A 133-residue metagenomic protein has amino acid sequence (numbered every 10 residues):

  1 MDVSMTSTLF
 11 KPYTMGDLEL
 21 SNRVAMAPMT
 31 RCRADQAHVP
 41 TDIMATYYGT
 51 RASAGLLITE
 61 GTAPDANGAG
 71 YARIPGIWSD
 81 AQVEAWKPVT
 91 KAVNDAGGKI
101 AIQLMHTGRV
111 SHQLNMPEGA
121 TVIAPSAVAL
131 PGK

Functional and structural regions predicted by a protein language model:
M1-G16, V24, P28-T46: An N-cap/entry alpha-helix motif that binds or orients negatively charged groups
R23-A25, L56-I58, K99-A101: Structural preference for beta-strand elements that scaffold enzyme active sites
M26, R51, V93, I102: Conserved, mostly hydrophobic/aromatic
P28, G61, L104-H106: A cross-domain feature marking catalytic cores of carbohydrate-active enzymes and several ubiquitous metabolic/repair
M29-I43, Y71-D80, R109-Q113: Active-site mouth loops of central-metabolism enzymes
M44-D65: Catalytic domains of carbohydrate-active enzymes, especially glycoside hydrolases
I74-A101: Alpha-helix-loop-beta-strand connector modules within alpha/beta enzyme cores
M105-K133: Non-globular sequence segments
